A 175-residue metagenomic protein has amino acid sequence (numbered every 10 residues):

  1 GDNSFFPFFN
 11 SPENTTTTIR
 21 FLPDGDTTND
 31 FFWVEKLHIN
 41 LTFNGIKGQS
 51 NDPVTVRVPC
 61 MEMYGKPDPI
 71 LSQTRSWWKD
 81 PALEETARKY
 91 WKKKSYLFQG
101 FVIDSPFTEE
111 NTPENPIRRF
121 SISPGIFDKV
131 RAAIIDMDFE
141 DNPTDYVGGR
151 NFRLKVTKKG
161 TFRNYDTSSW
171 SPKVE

Functional and structural regions predicted by a protein language model:
G1-P143: OB-fold ssDNA-binding interfaces and closely related basic DNA-contact patches used across DNA replication/repair
R119-E175: Extended serine/threonine-enriched, polar tracts that run as long, contiguous segments within proteins
